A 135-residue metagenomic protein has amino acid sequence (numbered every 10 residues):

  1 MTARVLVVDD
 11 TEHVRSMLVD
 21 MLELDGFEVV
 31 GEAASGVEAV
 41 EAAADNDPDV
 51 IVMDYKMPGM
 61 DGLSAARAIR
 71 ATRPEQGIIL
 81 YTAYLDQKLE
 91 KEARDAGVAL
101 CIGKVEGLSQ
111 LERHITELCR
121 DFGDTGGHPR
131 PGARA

Functional and structural regions predicted by a protein language model:
V8-D9, A33, I51: Conserved sequence signature across two-component system core domains
E12-G31: Two-component/phosphorelay signaling modules centered on CheY-like receiver
S35-E38, D61-S64: Acidic catalytic/metal-coordinating carboxylates
N46-V52: Active-site beta3 strand of CheY-like receiver
M57: Receiver (REC) domain active-site loop signature in two-component systems and cognate sites in sensor histidine kinases
S64, L85-R113, E117: Alpha4 helix (beta4-alpha4-beta5 surface) of REC/receiver domains from two-component response regulators
T116-A135: The C-terminal output helix
